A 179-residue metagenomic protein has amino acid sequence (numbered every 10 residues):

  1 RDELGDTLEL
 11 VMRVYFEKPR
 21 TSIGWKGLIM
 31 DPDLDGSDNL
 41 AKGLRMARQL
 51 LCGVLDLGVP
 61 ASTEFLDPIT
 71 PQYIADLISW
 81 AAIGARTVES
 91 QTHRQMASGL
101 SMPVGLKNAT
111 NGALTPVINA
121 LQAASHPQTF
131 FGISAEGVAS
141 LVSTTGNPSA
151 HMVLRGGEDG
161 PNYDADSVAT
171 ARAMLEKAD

Functional and structural regions predicted by a protein language model:
R1-D2, A178-D179: Short acidic catalytic loops
E3-M174: Active-site-facing alpha/beta catalytic cores
